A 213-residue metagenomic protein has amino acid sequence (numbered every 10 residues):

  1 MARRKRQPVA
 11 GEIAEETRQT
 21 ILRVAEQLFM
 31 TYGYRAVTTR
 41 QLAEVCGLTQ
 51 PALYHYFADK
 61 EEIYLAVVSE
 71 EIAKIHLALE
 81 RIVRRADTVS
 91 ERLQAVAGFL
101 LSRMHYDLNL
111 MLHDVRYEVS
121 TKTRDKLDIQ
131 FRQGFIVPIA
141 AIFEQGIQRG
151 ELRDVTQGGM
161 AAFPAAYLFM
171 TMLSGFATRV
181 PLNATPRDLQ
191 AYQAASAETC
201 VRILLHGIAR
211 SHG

Functional and structural regions predicted by a protein language model:
M1-K5, F99-S102, Y106, Q133-R149 (+1 more regions): C-terminal peripheral helix-coil segments that are non-catalytic and often amphipathic
A2, V9, T20, V24 (+2 more regions): Helix-turn-helix
E16-Q27, T31, V45, E62-R84 (+7 more regions): Alpha-helical structural segments
T31-R35, R85-A86, D107, R149: Short coil/turn segments at alpha/beta junctions that flank glycine-rich nucleotide-binding fingerprints
D59-E62, T88, Q157: Residue-level recognition of oxygen-bearing side chains
I82, M111-V119, V180-A184: Secondary-structure edge/capping motif, primarily at the C-terminal ends of alpha-helices and the immediately following
S90-Q94, K126-R132, I147-M170, A191-A195: All-alpha amphipathic helical-bundle segments outside canonical DNA-binding/catalytic cores that form hydrophobic
L101-A141, E151, T156-F163: Short secondary-structure transition hinges
